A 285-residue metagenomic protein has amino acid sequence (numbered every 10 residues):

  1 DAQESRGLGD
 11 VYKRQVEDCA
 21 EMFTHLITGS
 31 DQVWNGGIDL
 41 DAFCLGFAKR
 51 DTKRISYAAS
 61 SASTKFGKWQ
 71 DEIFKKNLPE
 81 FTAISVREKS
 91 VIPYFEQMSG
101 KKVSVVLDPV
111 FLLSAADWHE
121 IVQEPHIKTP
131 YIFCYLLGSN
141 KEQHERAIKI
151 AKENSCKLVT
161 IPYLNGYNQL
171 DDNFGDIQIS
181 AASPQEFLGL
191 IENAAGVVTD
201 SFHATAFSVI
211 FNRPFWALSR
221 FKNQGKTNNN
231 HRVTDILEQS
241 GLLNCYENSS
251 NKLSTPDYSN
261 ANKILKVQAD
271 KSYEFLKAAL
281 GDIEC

Functional and structural regions predicted by a protein language model:
D1-L8, Y12: Single conserved hydrophobic/aromatic residue that forms the stacking wall/gate of nucleotide- or nucleobase-binding
K13-S56, S63-K68: Extended catalytic core of nucleotide-activated donor transferases of GT-like folds
S56-S63, Y94-F95, L136-L137, Q143-A182 (+1 more regions): Catalytic donor nucleotide-activated moiety binding site of glycosyltransferases and closely related
K68-A83: Membrane-proximal helix-turn-helix segments that form the acceptor-binding/catalytic region of lipid-linked
A83-I92, K101-L113: Donor nucleotide-sugar binding/catalytic pocket of nucleotide-sugar-dependent glycosyltransferases
V103-F111, A115, N168-D200: Donor nucleotide-activated moiety binding/catalytic core segment of transferases that use nucleotide-activated donors
L190-D235: A donor-sugar binding/catalytic signature common to diverse glycosyltransferases and related nucleotide-sugar
T234-C285: Leloir-type glycosyltransferase catalytic cores
